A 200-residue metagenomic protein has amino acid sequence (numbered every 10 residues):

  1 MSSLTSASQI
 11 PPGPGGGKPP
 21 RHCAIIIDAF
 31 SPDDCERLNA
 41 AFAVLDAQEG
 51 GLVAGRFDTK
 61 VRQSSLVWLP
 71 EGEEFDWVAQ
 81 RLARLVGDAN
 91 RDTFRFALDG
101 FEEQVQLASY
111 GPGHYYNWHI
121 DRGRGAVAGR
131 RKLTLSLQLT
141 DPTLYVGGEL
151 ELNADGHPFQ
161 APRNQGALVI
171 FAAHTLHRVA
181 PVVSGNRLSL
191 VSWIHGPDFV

Functional and structural regions predicted by a protein language model:
M1-L168, H174-V200: Fe(II)/2-oxoglutarate oxygenase catalytic core
